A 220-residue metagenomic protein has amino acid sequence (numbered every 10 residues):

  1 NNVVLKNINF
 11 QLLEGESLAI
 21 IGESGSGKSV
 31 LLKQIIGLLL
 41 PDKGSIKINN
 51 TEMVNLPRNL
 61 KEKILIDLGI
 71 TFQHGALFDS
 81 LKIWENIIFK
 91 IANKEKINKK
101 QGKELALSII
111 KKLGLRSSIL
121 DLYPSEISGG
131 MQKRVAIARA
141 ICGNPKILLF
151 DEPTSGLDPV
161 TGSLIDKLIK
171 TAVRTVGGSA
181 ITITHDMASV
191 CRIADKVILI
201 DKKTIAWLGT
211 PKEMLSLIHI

Functional and structural regions predicted by a protein language model:
I36: Helix-to-loop junction immediately C-terminal to a conserved catalytic motif
K100-S118: Conserved ABC ATPase "signature" region
Y123-I127, M131: Conserved ABC ATPase signature
N144: Conserved catalytic motifs of ABC-family nucleotide-binding domains
L148-D151: Catalytic Walker B motif of ABC-type/P-loop ATPase nucleotide-binding domains
T184-H185: H-loop/switch region of ABC-family ATPase nucleotide-binding domains
